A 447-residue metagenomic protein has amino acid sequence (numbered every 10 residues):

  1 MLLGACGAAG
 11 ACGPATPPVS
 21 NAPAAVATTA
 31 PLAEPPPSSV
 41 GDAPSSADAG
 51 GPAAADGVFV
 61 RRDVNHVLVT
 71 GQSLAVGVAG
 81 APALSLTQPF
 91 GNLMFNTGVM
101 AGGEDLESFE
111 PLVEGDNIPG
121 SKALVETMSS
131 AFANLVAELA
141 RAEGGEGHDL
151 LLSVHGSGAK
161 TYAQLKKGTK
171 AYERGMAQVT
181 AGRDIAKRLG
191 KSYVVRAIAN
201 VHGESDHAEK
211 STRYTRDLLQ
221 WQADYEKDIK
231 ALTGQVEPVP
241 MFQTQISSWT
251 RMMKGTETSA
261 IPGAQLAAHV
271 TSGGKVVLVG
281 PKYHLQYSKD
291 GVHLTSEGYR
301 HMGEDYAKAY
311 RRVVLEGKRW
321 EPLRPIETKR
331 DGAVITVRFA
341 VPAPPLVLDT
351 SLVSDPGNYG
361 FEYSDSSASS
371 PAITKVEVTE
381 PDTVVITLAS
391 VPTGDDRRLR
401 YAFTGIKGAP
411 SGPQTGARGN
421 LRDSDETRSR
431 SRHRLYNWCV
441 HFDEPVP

Functional and structural regions predicted by a protein language model:
M1, C6-G57: Ser/Thr-rich, Pro/Gly/Ala-heavy low-complexity intrinsically disordered linkers and tails of secreted extracellular
G51-P447: Cell-envelope and extracellular/periplasmic
